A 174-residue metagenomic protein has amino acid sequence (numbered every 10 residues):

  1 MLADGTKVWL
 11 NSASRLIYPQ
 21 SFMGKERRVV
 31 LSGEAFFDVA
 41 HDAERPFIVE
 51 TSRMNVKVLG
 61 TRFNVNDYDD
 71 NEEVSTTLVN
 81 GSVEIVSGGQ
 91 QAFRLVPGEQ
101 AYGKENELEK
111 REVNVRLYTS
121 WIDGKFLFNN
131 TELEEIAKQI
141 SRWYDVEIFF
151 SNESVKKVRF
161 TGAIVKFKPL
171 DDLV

Functional and structural regions predicted by a protein language model:
M1-V174: A residue-level detector for the "anchor" residue at the start of short, highly conserved motifs
